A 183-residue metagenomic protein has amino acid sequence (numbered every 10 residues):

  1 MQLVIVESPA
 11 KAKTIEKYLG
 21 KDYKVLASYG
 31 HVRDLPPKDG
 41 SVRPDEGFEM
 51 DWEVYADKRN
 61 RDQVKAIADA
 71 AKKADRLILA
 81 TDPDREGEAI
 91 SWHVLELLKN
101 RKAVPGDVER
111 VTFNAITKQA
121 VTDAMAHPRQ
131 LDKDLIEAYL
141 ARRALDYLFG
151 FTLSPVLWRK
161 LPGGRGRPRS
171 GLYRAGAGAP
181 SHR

Functional and structural regions predicted by a protein language model:
M1-R143, Y147-L153, L172-Y173: Intrinsically disordered, low-complexity regulatory segments
D146-R183: Prokaryote-biased recognition of long, low-complexity C-terminal linker/tail segments that are poorly structured
